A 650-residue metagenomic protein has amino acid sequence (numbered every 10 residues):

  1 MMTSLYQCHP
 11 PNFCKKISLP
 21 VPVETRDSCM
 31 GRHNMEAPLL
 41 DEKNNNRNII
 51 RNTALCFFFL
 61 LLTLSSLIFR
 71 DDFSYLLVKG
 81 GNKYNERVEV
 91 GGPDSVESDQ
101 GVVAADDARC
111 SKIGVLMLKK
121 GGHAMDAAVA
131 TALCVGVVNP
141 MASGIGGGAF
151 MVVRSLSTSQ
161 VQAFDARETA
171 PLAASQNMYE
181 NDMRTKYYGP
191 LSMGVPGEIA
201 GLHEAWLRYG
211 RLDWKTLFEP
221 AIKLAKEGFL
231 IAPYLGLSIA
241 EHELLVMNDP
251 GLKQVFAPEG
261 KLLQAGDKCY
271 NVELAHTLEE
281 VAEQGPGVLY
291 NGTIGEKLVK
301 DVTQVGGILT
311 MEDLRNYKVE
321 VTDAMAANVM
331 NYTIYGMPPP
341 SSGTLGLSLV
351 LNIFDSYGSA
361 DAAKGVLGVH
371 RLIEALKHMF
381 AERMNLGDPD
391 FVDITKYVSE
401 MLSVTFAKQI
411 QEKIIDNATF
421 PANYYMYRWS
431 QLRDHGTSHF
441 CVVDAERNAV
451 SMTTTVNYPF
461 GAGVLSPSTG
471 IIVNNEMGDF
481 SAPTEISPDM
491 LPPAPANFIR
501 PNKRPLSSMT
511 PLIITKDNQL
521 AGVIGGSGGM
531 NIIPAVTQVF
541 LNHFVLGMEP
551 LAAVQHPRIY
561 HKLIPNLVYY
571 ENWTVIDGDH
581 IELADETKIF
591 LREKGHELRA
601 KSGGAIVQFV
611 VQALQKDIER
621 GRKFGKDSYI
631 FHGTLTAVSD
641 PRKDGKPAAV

Functional and structural regions predicted by a protein language model:
M1-I49: Short, low-complexity, Lys/Arg-enriched N-terminal segments of secretory-pathway carbohydrate enzymes
R51, T63-L116, A124-G285, L289-N291 (+5 more regions): Noncatalytic scaffold domains of N-terminal-nucleophile
G80-N82, E259-G260, S356-V456, L465 (+7 more regions): Internal maturation/activation junctions in enzymes
M117-L118, A200-R208, Q284-L289, E296 (+2 more regions): Alpha-helical support elements that line or immediately flank enzyme active sites and cofactor-binding pockets
V137-R154, T158-Q162, L309-T310, A449-N518 (+1 more regions): Active-site rim segments in enzyme catalytic domains, especially the processed small/beta chain of N-terminal
S143-S155, S438-V442, P511-I513, A605-D617: Short beta-strand scaffold segments in enzyme catalytic cores
V321, D434-T437, P459, S507-M509: Short, small/polar residue-rich loop motifs at catalytic or cofactor-binding pockets
P483, R500-R504, V536, V545-G604: Extended C-terminal subregions enriched in glycine
